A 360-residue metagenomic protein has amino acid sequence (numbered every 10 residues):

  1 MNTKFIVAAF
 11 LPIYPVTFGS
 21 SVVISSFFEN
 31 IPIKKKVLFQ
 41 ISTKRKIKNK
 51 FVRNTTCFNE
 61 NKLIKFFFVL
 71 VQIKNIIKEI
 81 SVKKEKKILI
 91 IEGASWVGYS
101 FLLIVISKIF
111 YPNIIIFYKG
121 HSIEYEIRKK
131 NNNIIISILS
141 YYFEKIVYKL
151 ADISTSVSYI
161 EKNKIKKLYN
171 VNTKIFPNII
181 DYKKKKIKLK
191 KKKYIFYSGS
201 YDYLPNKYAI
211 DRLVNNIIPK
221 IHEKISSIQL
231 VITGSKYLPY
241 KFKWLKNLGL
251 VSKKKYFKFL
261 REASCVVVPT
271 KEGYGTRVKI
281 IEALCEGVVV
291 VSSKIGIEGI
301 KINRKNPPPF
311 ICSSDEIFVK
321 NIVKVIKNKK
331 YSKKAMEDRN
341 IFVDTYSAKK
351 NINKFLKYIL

Functional and structural regions predicted by a protein language model:
M1-K46, K83-E85, K220-E223: N-terminal subdomain of nucleotide-sugar transferases
I76-S100, N113-F117, I153: Short N-terminal targeting/anchoring amphipathic segment
V105-I109, Y118, E124, I134-S154: Membrane-proximal helix-turn-helix segments that form the acceptor-binding/catalytic region of lipid-linked
D152, R261-G275, E286-V289: Acidic donor-binding loop of glycosyltransferase active sites
I160, F176-I179: Carbohydrate-associated surface elements
D181-K185, K190-K254, R261: Conserved catalytic-core segment of nucleotide-activated headgroup transferases in glycan assembly
K279-E282, V289-S293: Short hydrophobic beta-strand element within catalytic cores of glycosyltransferases and related nucleotide-activated
K329-L360: A charged, aromatic-enriched C-terminal amphipathic alpha-helix characteristic of glycosyltransferases across folds
